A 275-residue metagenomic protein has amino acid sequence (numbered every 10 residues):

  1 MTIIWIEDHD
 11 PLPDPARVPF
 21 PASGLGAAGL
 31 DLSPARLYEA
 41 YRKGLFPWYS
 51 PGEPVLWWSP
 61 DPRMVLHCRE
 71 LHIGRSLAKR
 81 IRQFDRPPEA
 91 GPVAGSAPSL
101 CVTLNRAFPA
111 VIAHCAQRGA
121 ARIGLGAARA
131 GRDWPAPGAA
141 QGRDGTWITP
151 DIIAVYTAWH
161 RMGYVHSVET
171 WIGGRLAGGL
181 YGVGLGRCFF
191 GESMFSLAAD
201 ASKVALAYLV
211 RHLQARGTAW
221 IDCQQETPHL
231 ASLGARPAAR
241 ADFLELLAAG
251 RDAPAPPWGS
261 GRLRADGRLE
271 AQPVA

Functional and structural regions predicted by a protein language model:
M1-A275: N-acyltransferase acceptor-side catalytic subdomain
